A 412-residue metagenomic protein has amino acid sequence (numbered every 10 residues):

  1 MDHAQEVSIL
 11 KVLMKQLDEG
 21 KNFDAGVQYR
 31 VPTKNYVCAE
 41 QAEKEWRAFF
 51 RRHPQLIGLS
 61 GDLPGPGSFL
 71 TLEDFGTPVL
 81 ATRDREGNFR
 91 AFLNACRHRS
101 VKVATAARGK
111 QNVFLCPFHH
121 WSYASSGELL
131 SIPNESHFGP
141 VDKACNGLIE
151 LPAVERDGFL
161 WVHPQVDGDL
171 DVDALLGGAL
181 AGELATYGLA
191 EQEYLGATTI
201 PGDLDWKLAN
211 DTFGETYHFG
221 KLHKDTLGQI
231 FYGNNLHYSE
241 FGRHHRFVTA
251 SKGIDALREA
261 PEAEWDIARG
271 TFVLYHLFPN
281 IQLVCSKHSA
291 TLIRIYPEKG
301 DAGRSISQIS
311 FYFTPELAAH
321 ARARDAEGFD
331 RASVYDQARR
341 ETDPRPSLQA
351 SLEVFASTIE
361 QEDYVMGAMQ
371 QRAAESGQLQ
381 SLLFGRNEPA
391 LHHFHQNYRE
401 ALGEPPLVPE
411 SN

Functional and structural regions predicted by a protein language model:
M1-A106, P152-E155: N-terminal pre-ligand scaffold of iron-sulfur
L10-A39, V101-L115, I149-E155, E183 (+1 more regions): N-terminal short leaders/motifs
V27, S125-E128, Q380: Glycine-rich, flexible loop/turn motifs
F50-R51, H98, S125, G214 (+1 more regions): Residues at helix-coil transition
R51-G58, D62, I132-H137, Y275-P279: Short Pro/Gly-enriched beta-strand edge/turn motifs at strand-loop
D62-V166, L170-A174: Rieske [2Fe-2S] iron-sulfur-binding domain
T82, N94, V154, F159-N412: C-terminal catalytic domain of Rieske-type non-heme iron oxygenases
